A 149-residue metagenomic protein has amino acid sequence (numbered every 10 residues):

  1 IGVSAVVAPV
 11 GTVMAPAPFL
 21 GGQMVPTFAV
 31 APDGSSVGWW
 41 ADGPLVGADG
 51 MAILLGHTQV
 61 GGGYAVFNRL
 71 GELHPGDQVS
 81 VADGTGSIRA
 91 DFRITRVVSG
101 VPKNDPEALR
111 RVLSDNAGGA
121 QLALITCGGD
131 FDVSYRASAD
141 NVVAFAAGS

Functional and structural regions predicted by a protein language model:
I1-H74, Q78-S149: Solvent-exposed, non-transmembrane regions of membrane-associated and secreted proteins
